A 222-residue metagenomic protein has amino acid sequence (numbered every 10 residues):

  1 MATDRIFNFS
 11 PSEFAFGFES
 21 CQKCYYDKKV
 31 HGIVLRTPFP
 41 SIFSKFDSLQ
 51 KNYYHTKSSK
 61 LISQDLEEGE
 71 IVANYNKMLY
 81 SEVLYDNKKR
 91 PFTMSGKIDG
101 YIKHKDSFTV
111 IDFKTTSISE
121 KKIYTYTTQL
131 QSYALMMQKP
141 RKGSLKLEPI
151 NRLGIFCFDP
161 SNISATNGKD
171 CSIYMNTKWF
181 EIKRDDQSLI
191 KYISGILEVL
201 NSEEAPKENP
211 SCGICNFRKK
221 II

Functional and structural regions predicted by a protein language model:
M1-S107, S117: Metal-dependent nuclease catalytic cores that hydrolyze phosphodiester bonds in DNA/RNA, characterized by
S20-C24, L147, K183-I222: Accessory terminal regions of nucleic-acid processing enzymes
Y26, V34-L35, I118-E120, S161-A165 (+1 more regions): Short catalytic/ligand-binding loop motif for oxyanion handling, primarily in non-cytosolic enzymes, centered on
K28-K29, Y53-T56, T109, S132-K139 (+1 more regions): Residue-level signal for well-ordered alpha-helical scaffold segments within enzymatic catalytic domains
V30-H31, I118, Q138-K142, N201 (+2 more regions): Hydrophobic/aromatic-lined pockets within catalytic cores
I42, F46, K121-T125, E203: Conserved aromatic-histidine-acidic binding/catalytic patches
S48-N52, Q131, P210: Non-catalytic, well-ordered alpha-helical scaffold segments
L84-K191: Mg2+/Mn2+-dependent nuclease catalytic core
